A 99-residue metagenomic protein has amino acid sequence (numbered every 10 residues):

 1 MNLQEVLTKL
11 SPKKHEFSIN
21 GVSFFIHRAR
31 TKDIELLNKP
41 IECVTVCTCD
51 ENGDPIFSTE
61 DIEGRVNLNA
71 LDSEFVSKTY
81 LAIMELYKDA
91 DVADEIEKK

Functional and structural regions predicted by a protein language model:
M1-S11: Extended acidic low-complexity intrinsically disordered regions
P12, S18-K99: Short, surface-exposed, charged amphipathic helix/loop patches that serve as local interaction elements
